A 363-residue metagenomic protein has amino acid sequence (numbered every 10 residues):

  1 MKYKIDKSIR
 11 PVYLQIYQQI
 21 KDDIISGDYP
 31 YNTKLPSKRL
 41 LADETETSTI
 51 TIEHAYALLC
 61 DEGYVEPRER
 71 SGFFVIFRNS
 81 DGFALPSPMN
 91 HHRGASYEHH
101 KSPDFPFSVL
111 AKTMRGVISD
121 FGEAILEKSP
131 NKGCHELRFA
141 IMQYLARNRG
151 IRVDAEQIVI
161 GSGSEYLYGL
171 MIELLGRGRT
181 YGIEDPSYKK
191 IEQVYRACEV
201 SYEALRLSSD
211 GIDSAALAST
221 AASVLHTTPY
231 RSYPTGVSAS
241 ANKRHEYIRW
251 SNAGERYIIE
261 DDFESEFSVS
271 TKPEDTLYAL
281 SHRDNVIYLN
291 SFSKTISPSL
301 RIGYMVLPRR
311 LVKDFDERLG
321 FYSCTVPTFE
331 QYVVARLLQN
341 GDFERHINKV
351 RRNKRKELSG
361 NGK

Functional and structural regions predicted by a protein language model:
M1-V117, F121, L126, L137-F139 (+6 more regions): N-terminal basic, amphipathic alpha-helical segments
L40, R231, R310-L311, D342: Short, well-ordered alpha-helical scaffold segment located in the soluble/lumenal catalytic or ligand-binding core
R70, S281-D314, F329: Active-site PLP attachment segment
I76, S96, R206, Y278 (+1 more regions): Residue-level detector of conserved, well-ordered beta-strand and adjacent loop positions that form binding/recognition
I76-F77, S102-P106, Y233-T235, E266-F267 (+1 more regions): Short catalytic/ligand-binding loop motif for oxyanion handling, primarily in non-cytosolic enzymes, centered on
A124-E255, E266-F267, K272-L280, D284-I287 (+1 more regions): Conserved core of the PLP fold type I
